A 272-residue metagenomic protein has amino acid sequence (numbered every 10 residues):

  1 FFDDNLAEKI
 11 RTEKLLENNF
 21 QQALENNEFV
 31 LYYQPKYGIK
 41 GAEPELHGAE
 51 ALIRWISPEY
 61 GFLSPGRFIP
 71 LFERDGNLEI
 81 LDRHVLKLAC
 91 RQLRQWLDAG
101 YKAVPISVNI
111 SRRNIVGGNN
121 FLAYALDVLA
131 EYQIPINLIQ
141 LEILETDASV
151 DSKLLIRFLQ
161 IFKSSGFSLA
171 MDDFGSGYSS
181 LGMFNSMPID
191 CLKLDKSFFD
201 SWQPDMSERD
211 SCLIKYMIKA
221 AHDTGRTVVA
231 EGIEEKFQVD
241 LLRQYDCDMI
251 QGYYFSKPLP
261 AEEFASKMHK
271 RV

Functional and structural regions predicted by a protein language model:
F2-L71, N109, M171, Q251 (+1 more regions): Active-site core of bacterial EAL-family cyclic-dinucleotide phosphodiesterase domains
D3, K9, G38-E50, I56 (+2 more regions): Catalytic core of bacterial c-di-GMP phosphodiesterases, primarily the EAL and HD-GYP domains, capturing alpha-helical
E8, I56-E59, S111-V116, L138-S152 (+1 more regions): EAL-family c-di-GMP phosphodiesterase catalytic domain
T12, L16, S64, F121 (+2 more regions): Helical mechanochemical/support elements of P-loop NTPase systems and associated helical scaffolds
L16, L78-D82, D210: Hydrophobic (often cysteine-bearing) scaffold residues that line and stabilize catalytic clefts of nucleotide/cofactor
L16-N19, A51, R67, L71-F72 (+5 more regions): Structural preference for long, well-ordered alpha-helical segments in enzyme cores
I69-P70, E79, I156, Q160 (+1 more regions): Conserved long alpha-helical elements within nucleotide-processing catalytic cores of c-di-GMP signaling and class III
